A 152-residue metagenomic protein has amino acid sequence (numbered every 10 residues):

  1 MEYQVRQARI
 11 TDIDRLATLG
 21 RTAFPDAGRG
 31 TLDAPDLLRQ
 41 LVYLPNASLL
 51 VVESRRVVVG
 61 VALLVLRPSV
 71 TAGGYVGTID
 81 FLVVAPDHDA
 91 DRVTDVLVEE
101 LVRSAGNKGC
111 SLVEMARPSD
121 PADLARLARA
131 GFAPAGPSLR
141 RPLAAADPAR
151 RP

Functional and structural regions predicted by a protein language model:
M1-T11, A145-P152: Conserved N-terminal entry element of GNAT/NAT acetyltransferase domains
T18-R39: Conserved GNAT-fold acetyl-CoA-binding loop/helix
L41-V51: A short helix-loop-beta-strand connector motif used in the catalytic cores of GNAT acetyltransferases and, in some
V51, V57-L66, T78: Conserved beta-strand in the GNAT
G73-P86, P137-R140: Conserved acetyl-CoA binding element of GNAT-fold acetyltransferases
V84, A90-R103, R129: Conserved acetyl-CoA-binding loop-helix of GNAT-fold acetyltransferases
A105-R117: Conserved GNAT acetyl-CoA-binding A-motif
P118-P137: Conserved active-site alpha-helix within GNAT-family acetyltransferase domains
